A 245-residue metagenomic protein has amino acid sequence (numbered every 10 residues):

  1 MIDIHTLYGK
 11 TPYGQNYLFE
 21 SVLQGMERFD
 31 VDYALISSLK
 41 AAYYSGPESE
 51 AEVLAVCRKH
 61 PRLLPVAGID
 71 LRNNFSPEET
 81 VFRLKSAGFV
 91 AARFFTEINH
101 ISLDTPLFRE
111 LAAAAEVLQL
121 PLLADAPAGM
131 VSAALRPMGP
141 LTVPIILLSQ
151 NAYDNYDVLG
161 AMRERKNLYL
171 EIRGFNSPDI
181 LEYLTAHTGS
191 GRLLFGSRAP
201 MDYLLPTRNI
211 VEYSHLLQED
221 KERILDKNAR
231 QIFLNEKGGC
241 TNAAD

Functional and structural regions predicted by a protein language model:
I2-I4, Y8, P12, N16-Y33 (+3 more regions): Mid-to-C-terminal alpha-helical segments outside catalytic/metal-binding sites
I2-T6, A34-I36, L64-I69, A92-F94 (+4 more regions): Hydrophobic faces of well-ordered beta-strands that scaffold small-molecule active sites in alpha/beta enzyme cores
H5, M26, V53, L84 (+6 more regions): Conserved, mostly hydrophobic/aromatic
G9-P12, A41-S45, R72-F75, N99 (+4 more regions): Active-site environment of divalent metal-dependent phosphoester hydrolases
S21-G25, S49-V56, E79-L84, L107-L111 (+5 more regions): A general structural detector for well-ordered alpha-helical segments in enzyme core domains, enriched
D32-Y33, Y44-P121: Active-site gating/metal-coordination segments in enzymes
D104-L194: Catalytic pocket-lining loop regions of alpha/beta-barrel enzymes, especially the amidohydrolase/enolase/GH5 lineages
